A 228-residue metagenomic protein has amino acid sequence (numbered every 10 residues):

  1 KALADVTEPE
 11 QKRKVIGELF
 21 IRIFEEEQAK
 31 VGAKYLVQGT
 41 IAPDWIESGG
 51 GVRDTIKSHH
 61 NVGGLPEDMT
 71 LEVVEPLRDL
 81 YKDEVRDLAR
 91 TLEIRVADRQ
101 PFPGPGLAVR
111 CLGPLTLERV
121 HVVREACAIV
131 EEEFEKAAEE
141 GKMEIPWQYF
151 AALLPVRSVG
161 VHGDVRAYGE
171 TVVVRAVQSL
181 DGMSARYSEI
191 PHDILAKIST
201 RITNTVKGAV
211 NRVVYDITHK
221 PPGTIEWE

Functional and structural regions predicted by a protein language model:
K1-E228: ATP/NTP-dependent adenylation/nucleotidyl-transfer catalytic domains that generate, transfer, or process NMP-activated
